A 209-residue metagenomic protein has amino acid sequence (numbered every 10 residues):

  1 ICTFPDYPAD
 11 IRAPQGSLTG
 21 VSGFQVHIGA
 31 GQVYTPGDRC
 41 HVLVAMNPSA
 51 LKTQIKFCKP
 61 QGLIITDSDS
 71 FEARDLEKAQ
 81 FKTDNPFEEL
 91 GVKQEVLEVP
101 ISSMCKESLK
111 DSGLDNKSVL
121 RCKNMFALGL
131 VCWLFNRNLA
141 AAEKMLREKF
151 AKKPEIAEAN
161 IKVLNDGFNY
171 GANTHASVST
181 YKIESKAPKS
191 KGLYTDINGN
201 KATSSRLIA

Functional and structural regions predicted by a protein language model:
I1-I208: Active-site cofactor/cluster-binding pocket
